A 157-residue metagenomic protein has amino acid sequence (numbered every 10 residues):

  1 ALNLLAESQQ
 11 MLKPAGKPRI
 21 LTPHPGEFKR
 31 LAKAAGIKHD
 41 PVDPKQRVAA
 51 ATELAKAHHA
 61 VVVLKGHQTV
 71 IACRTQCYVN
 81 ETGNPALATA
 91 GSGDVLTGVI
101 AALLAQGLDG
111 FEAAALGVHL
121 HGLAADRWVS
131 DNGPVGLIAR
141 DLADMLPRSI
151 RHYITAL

Functional and structural regions predicted by a protein language model:
A1-E81, R151-L157: Glycine-rich phosphate/dinucleotide-binding loop and adjoining beta-alpha-beta core of small-molecule
R30-K33, T89-L120: Short, small-residue alpha-helix embedded
L31, E81-A88, T97-A101, D126-V135: Short beta-alpha connecting loops at secondary-structure transitions that line or flank enzyme active sites
I37, D94, A105-Q106, R148 (+1 more regions): Short, well-ordered loop/turn and helix-capping segments at boundaries between secondary-structure elements and domains
I37-Q46, G107-E112, G133-L137: Short, charged, surface-exposed loops that flank catalytic or proteolytic processing sites
K38, L120-L123: A short structural micro-motif
A49-T52, Y78, T97-G98, F111 (+2 more regions): Feature representing long, continuous alpha-helical segments
L123-L157: Charged C-terminal helix
